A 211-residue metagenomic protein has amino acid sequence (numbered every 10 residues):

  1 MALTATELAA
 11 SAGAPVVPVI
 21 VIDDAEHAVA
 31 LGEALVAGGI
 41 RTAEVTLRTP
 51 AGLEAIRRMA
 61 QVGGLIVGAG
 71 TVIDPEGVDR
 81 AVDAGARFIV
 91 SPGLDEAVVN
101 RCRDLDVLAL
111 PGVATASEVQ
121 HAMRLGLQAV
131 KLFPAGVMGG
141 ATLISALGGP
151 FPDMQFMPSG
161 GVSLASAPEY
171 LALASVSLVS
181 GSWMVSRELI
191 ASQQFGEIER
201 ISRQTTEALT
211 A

Functional and structural regions predicted by a protein language model:
M1-R87, D104, L164-A165, A172 (+1 more regions): Conserved N-terminal beta1-alpha1 strand-loop-helix module at the mouth
V21-D24, A69-P75, S91-D95, P111-A116 (+2 more regions): Glycine-rich beta-to-alpha transition loops that act as phosphate-gripper elements at the mouths of alpha/beta enzyme
L31, D74-A84, S117-L125, T142 (+2 more regions): Catalytic cores of alpha/beta
T42-V45, I89, K131-L132, Q155-M157: Short catalytic-loop micro-motif centered on adjacent basic/acidic residues
V62-L65, D106-L108, F151-M154: Short acidic, glycine/proline-enriched helix-loop-strand junctions
G77-D79, V98-C102, Q120-R124, G140-L143 (+1 more regions): Short, charged, surface-exposed secondary-structure boundary motifs
F88, P92-M138: Histidine/lysine/aspartate-rich catalytic loop segments that bind and position anionic ligands
F88, P92-V98, K131-G140, S175-E197: Glycine-rich phosphate-binding active-site loops on the catalytic face of alpha/beta enzymes
